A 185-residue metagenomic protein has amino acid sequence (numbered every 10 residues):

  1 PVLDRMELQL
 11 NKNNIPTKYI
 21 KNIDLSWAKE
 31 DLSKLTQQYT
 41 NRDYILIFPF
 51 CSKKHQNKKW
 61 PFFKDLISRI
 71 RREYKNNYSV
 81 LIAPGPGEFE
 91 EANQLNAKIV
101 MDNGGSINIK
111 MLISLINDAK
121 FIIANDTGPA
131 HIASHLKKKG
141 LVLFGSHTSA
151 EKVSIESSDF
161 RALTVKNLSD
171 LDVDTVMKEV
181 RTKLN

Functional and structural regions predicted by a protein language model:
P1-N185: Catalytic machinery of carbohydrate-active enzymes, primarily nucleotide-sugar-dependent glycosyltransferases
